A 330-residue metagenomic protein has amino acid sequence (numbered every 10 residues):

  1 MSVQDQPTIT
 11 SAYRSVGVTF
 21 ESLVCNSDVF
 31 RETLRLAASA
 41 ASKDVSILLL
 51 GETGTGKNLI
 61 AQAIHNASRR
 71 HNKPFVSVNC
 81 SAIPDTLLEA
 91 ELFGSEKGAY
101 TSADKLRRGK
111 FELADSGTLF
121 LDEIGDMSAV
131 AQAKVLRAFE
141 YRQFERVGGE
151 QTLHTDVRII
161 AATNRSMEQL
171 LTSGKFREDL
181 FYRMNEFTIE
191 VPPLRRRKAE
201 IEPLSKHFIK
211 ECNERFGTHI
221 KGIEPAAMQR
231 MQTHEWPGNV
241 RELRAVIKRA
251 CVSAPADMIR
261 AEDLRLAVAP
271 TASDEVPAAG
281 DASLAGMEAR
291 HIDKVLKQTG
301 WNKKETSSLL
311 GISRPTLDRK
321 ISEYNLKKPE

Functional and structural regions predicted by a protein language model:
S2-F20, N26-R31, A41, S68-K73 (+3 more regions): Nucleotide-binding/hydrolysis machinery
S22, L36-S102, E112-S128, D156 (+2 more regions): Conserved post-Walker A coupling segment in P-loop NTPases
T33, T55, V78, L92 (+13 more regions): Conserved RecA-like P-loop NTPase ATPase core
I47, G56, Q62, A245 (+1 more regions): Bacterial C-terminal helix-turn-helix
V76-N79, A103-S116, F120, M127-K134 (+2 more regions): AAA+/SF3 P-loop NTPase mechanochemical coupling elements
G98-K105, Y141-R146, Q169, Q298: Short gly/ser/thr-rich secondary-structure transition/capping motifs
A133, R137, E145, D318-R319 (+1 more regions): Base-recognition residues in the alpha-helical recognition helix of bacterial helix-turn-helix
